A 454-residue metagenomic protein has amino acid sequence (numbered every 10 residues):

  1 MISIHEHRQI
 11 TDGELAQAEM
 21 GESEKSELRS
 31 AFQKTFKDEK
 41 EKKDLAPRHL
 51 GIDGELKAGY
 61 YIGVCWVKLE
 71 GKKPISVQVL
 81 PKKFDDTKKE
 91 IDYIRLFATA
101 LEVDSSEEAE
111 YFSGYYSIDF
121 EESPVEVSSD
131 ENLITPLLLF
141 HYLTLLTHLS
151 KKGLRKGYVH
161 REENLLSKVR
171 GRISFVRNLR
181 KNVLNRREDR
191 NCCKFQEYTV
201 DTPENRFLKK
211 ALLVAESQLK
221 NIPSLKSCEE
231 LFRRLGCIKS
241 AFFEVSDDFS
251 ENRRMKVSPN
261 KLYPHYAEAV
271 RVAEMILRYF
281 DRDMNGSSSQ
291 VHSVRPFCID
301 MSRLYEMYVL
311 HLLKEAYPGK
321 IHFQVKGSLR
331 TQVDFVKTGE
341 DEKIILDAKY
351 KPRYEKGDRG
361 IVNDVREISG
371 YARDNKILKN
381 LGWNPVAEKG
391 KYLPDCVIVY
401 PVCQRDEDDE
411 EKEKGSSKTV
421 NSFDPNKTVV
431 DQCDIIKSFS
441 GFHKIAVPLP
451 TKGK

Functional and structural regions predicted by a protein language model:
M1-H49, G286-K454: Catalytic core segments in nucleotide and nucleic-acid processing enzymes
I2-G286: Residue(s) in the substrate-gating loop at a strand-loop-helix junction that position the organic substrate next
